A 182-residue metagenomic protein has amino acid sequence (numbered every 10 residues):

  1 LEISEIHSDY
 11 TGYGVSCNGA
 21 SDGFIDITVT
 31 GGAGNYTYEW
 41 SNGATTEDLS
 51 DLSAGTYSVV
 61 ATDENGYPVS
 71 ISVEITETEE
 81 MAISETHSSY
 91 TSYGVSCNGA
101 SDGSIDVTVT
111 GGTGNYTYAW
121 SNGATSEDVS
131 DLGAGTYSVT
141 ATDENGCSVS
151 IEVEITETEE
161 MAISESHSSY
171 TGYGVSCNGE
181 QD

Functional and structural regions predicted by a protein language model:
L1-D182: Proline- and Ser/Thr-rich low-complexity, intrinsically disordered segments
